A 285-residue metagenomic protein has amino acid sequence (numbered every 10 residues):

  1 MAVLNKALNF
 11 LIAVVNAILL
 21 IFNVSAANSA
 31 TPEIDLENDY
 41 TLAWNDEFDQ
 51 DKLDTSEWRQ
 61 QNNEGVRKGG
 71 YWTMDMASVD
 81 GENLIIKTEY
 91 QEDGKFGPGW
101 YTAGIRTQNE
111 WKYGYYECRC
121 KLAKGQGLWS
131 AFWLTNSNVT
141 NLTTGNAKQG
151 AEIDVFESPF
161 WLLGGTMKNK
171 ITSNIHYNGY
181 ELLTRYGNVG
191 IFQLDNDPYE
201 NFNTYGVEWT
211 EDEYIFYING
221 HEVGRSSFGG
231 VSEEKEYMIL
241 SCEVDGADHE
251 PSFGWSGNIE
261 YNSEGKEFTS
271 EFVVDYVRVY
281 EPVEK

Functional and structural regions predicted by a protein language model:
M1-N5: N-terminal secretory signal peptides that target proteins for export/translocation
A7-V14, I18-E33: Sec-dependent signal peptide cleavage junction
N28-K285: GH16 jelly-roll
